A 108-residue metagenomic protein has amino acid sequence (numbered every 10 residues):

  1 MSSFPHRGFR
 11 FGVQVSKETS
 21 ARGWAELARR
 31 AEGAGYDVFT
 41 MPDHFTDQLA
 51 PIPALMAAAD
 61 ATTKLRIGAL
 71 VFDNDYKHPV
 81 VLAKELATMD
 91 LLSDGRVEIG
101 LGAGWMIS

Functional and structural regions predicted by a protein language model:
M1-L65: N-terminal beta1-alpha1-beta2 module of alpha/beta enzyme domains
H6-T19, Y76-S108: Flexible, glycine-rich active-site loops centered on histidine and acidic residues that chelate a metal or position
F39, I67, V97-I99: Hydrophobic residues within beta-strands of alpha/beta enzymes
H44-L49, A69-K77: Active-site nucleophile and cofactor-binding loops and adjacent substrate-binding regions of central metabolic enzymes
